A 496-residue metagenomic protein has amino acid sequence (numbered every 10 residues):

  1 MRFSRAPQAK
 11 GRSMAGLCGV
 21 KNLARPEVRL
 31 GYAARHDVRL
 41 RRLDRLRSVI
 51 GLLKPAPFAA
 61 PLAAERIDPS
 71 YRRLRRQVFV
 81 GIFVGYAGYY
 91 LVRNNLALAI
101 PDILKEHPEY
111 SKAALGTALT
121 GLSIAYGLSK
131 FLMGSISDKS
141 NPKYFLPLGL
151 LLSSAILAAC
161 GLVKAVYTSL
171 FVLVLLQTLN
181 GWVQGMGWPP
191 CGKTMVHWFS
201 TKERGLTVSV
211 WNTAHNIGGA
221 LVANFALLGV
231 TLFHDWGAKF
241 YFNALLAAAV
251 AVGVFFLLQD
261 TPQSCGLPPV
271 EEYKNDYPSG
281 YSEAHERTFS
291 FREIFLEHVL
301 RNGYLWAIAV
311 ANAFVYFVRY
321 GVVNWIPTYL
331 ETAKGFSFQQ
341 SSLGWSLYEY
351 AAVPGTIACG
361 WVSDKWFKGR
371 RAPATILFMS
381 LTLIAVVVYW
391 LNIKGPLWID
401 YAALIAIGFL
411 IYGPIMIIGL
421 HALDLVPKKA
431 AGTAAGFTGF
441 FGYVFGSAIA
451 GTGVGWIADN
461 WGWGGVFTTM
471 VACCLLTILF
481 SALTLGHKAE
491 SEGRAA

Functional and structural regions predicted by a protein language model:
N94, S123-F131, G219-A220, E349-I357 (+1 more regions): Residue-level signature of mid-helix packing/kink "hotspots" within the transmembrane helices of 12-pass Major
L96-I100, N302-I357, I415, S447-G451: Extracytoplasmic gate region of multi-pass secondary transporters
K139-L150, K365-M379: Cytoplasmic membrane-interface "Motif A"-like loop-to-helix N-cap segments of 12-TM Major Facilitator Superfamily
L151-Y167, S380-K394: C-terminal ends and interior cores of transmembrane alpha-helices in multi-pass membrane transporters/permeases
L176-N216: Cytoplasmic helix-loop-helix junction between adjacent transmembrane helices in 12-TM secondary transporters
W211, H215-Q263: Helix-loop-helix hairpin linking two adjacent transmembrane segments in secondary transporters
G369-I418: C-terminal transmembrane helical hairpin of 12-TM major facilitator-type secondary transporters
K428-N460: A late C-terminal transmembrane helix in Major Facilitator Superfamily
